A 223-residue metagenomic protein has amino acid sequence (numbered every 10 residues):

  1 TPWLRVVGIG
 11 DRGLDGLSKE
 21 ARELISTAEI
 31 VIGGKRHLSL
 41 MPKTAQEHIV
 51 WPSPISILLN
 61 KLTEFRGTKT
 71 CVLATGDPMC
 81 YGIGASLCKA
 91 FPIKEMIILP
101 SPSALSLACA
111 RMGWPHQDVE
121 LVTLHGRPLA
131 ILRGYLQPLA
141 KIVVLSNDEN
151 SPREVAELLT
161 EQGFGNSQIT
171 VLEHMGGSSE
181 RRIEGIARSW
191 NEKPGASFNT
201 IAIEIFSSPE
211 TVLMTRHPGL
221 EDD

Functional and structural regions predicted by a protein language model:
T1-L99, S106-L107, R127-L129, L136 (+1 more regions): Class I S-adenosyl-L-methionine
T1-V6, E20, K69-T70, P138-D223: A contiguous loop/helix-start segment that scaffolds small-molecule binding in enzyme catalytic cores
I49-V50, G113-Q117, I186-S189: Short, hinge-like loop/turn segments at secondary-structure boundaries
W51, L99-S101, V122-L124, L172-H174: Conserved beta-strand termini and adjacent loop/short-helix elements that scaffold enzyme active sites in alpha/beta
A85, K89, A110, E157 (+1 more regions): Short, well-ordered alpha-helices that flank and scaffold nucleotide-derived cofactor binding pockets
K89-M96, W114-D118, Q162-S167: A short alpha->loop->secondary-structure connector
S106-W114, S179-I183: Glycine-rich, charge-decorated loop segments at or immediately adjacent to ligand/cofactor-binding or catalytic sites
C109-A140, N147: Short, glycine-/small-residue-rich phosphate/pyrophosphate-handling segment
